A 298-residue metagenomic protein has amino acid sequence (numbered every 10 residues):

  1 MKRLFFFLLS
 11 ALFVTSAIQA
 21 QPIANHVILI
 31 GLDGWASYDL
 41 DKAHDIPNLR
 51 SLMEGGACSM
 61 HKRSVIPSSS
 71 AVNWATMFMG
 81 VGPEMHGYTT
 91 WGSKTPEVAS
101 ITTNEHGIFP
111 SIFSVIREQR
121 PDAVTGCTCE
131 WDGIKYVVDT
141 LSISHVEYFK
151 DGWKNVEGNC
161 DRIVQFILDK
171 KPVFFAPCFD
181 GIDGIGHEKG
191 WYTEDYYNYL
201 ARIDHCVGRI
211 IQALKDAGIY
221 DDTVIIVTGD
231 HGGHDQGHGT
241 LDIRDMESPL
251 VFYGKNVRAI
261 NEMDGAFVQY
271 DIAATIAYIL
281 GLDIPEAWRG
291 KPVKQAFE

Functional and structural regions predicted by a protein language model:
M1-I23: Bacterial Sec-dependent N-terminal signal peptides
P22-A24, S37-E118: Active-site nucleophile/metal-coordination loop of metallo-enzymes that catalyze phosphate/sulfate and related
I23-I28, E54-S59, Q119-G126, K170-F175 (+3 more regions): Loop/turn elements at helix/coil->beta-strand transitions in domains of secreted/extracellular proteins
L29, N48, R202-D242, I276: Metal-dependent active-site segment of extracytoplasmic phospho-/sulfohydrolases and closely related
F78, L241-D283: Substrate-binding rim/cap in mid-to-C-terminal beta-strand-loop elements of soluble/periplasmic
M85-T90, V98-N155: Catalytic-site neighborhoods of secreted/periplasmic enzymes that process anionic sulfate/phosphate groups
D132-E147, D161-H205, R209: Active-site His/acidic residue clusters
L282-E298: Polar, surface-exposed loop/tail segments that function as active-site lids or cofactor/substrate-recognition elements
